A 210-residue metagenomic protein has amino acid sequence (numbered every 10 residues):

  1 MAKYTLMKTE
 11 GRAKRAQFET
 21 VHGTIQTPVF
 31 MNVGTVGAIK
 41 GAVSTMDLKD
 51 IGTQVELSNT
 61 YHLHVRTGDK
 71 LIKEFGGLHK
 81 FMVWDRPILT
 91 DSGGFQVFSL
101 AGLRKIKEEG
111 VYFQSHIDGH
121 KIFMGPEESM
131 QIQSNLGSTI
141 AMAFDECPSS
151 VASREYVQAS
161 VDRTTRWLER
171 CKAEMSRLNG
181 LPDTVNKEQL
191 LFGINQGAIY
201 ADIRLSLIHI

Functional and structural regions predicted by a protein language model:
M1-T184: Non-catalytic, usually N-terminal nucleic-acid engagement modules in DNA/RNA processing proteins
A141-A143, M175-S176, L191-I203: Intrinsically disordered, low-complexity segments enriched in small residues
S153-R154, I203-S206: A short secondary-structure junction signal
K187-Q189: A short, charged/proline- and glycine-enriched loop that marks the coil->beta-strand transition at the N-terminal
I208-I210: Conserved small/polar residues in nucleotide/adenosyl-binding loops
